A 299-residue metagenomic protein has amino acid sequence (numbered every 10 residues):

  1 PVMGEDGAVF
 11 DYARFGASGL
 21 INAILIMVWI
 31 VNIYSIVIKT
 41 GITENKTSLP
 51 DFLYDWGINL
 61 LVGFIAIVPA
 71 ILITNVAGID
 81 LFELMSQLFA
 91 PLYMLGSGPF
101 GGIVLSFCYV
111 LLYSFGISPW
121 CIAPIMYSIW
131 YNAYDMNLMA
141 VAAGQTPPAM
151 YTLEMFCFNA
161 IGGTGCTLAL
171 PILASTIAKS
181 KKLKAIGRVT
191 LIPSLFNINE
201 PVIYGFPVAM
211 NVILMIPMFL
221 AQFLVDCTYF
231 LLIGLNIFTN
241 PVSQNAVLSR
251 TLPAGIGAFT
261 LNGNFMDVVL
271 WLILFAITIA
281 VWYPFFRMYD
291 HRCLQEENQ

Functional and structural regions predicted by a protein language model:
P1-E5, P124-A133, T164-L170, T190-F196 (+1 more regions): Pore- and pathway-forming membrane helices of multi-pass small-molecule/ion transporters and channels
P1-M3, I198, F223-T228: Aromatic-anchored segments of alpha-helical transmembrane domains
P1-S118, L248-Q299: Signature of multi-pass transmembrane helix bundles
G63-L72, Y109-M126, I213-L235: Hydrophobic alpha-helical membrane-insertion segments
P91-G96, L183-L191, N240-Q244: Short, amphipathic, aromatic/basic-enriched membrane-interface segments that mark the entry/exit of transmembrane
M94-N159: Membrane-embedded hairpin module used as a gating/binding unit in multi-pass transport and secretion proteins
D135-Q222: Helix-loop-helix junctions within the multi-pass membrane cores of secondary transporters/permeases
M139-G144, P171, I203-Q299: Transmembrane alpha-helical segments and their short flanking loops that form helix-hairpins/helix-helix interfaces
